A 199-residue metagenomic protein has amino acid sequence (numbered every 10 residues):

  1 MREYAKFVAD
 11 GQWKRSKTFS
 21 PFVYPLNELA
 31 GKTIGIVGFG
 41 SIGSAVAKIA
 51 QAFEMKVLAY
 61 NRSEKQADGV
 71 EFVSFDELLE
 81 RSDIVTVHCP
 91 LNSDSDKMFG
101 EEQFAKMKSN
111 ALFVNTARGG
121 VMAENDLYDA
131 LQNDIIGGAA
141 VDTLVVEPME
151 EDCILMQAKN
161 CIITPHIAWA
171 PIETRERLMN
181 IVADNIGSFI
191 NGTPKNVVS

Functional and structural regions predicted by a protein language model:
M1-A9, K32, K48-M55, I181-S188: Oxidoreductase and adenylate-handling cofactor-binding alpha/beta cores
M1-T33: Phosphate-binding beta-alpha-beta segment of Rossmann-like dinucleotide-binding domains, i.e., the NAD(P)
F39-G40: Glycine-rich Rossmann-fold phosphate-binding loop(s) that bind the pyrophosphate of adenine dinucleotide cofactors
G43-S44: N-terminal Rossmann-fold NAD(P) dinucleotide-binding loop
K56, R62-I154: Rossmann-like adenosine-cofactor binding region
I167-I181: A conserved FAD-binding loop/helix module that cradles the flavin
R177-S199: NAD(P)-dependent dehydrogenase/reductase Rossmann-like domain
